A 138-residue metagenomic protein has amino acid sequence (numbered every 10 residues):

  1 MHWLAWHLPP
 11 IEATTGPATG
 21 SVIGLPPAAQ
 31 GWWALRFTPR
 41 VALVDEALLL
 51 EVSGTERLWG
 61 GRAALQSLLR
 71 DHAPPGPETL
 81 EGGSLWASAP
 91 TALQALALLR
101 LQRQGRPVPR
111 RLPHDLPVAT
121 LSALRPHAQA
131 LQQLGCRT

Functional and structural regions predicted by a protein language model:
M1-T138: Gly/Gly-Pro- and Ser/Thr-rich, intrinsically disordered tail segments characteristic of DNA damage-repair and tolerance
